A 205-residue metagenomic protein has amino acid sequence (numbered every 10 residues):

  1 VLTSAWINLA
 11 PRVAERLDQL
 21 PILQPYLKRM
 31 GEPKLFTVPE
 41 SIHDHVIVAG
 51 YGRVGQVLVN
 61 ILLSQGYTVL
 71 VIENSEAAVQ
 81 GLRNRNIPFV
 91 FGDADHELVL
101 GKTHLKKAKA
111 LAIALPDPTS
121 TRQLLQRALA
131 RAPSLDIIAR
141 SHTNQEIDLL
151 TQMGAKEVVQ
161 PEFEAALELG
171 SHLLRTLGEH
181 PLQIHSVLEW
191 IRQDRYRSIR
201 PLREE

Functional and structural regions predicted by a protein language model:
V1-E205: Cytosolic regulatory regions of ion transport systems
